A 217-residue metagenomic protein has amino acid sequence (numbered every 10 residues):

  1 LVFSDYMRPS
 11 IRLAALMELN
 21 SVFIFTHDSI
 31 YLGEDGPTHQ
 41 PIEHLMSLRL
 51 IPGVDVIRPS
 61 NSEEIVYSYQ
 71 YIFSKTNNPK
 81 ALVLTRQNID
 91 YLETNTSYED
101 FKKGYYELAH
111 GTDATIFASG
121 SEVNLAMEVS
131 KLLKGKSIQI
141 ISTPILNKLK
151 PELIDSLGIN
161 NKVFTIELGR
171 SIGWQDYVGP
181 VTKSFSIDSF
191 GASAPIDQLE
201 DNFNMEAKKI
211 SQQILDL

Functional and structural regions predicted by a protein language model:
L1-L32, G36-L45, P151-E152: Thiamine diphosphate
F3-Y6, S62-I65, T143-P151: Short acidic loop-to-helix transition motifs that present clustered carboxylates
P9, L13, M46-L50, Y67-Y71 (+4 more regions): Alpha-helical scaffold segments in soluble metabolic enzymes
R12-E18, R49-I51, Y177-G179: Alpha-helix C-terminal capping segments
F23-S29, M46-P52, S189-S193: Short acidic (Asp/Glu) and glycine-rich catalytic loops that position anionic groups and cofactors
Y31-P41, S74-L217: Thiamine diphosphate
E34-I51, S62-F73: Internal gly/pro-rich beta-alpha loop/helix module that stabilizes soluble enzyme cofactors or their anionic handles
V56-P59: Short acidic-hydrophobic, aromatic-tinged amphipathic segments that line or gate anion-handling sites
